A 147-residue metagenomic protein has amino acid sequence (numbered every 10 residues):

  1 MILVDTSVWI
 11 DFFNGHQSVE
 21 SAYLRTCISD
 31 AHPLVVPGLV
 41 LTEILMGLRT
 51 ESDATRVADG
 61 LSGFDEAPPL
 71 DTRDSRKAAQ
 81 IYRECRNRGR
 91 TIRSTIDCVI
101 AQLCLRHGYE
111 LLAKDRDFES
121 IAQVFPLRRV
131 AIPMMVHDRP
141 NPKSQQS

Functional and structural regions predicted by a protein language model:
M1, A101, L105-S147: Acidic, PIN/NYN-like endoribonuclease modules and their adjacent C-terminal/linker elements
M1-V36, M46-D59, D138-R139: Short, well-structured N-terminal submotif of metal-dependent ribonuclease cores
V4, V36, P69, L112-A113: Short beta-strand scaffold positions
D5-T6, I44, A78, C104: Generic structural signal for small/hydrophobic residues in well-ordered secondary structure, especially within
W9-I10, L41-I44, F118: A generic structural signal for short hydrophobic patches within well-formed alpha-helices
S21, L41, A54, S75-A79 (+1 more regions): A general structural signal for well-ordered alpha-helical segments in protein cores
Y23, T95, V99, D117: Amphipathic alpha-helical recognition patches that constitute DNA-binding helices
E66-L112, Q146-S147: Active-site neighborhoods of divalent-metal-dependent phosphate/nucleic-acid chemistry enzymes
